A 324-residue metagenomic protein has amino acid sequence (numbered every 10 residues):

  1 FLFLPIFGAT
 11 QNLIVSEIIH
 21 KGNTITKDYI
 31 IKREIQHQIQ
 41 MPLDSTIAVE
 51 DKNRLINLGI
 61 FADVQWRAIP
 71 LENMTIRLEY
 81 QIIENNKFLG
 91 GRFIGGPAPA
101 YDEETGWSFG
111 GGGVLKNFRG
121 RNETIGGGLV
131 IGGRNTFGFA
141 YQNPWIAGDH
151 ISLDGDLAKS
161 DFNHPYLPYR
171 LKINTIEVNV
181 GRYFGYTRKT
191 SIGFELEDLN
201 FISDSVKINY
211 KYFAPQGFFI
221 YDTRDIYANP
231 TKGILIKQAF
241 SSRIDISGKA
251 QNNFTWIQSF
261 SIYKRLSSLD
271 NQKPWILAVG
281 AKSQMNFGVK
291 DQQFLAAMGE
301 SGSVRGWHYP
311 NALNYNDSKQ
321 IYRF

Functional and structural regions predicted by a protein language model:
F1-T10: Hydrophobic h-region of N-terminal signal peptides that target proteins for export in Gram-negative bacteria
A9-P99, G112, G126-W145, F254-F260 (+2 more regions): Periplasmic polypeptide-binding modules associated with outer-membrane biogenesis and secretion
K27-Y29, F201, K290: Short acidic/His/Gly/Ser-rich catalytic and metal-binding motifs that mark active-site loops of diverse hydrolases
S45, N209, A250-Q251: Generic detection of long, well-ordered alpha-helical segments
R54-G59, F137, P165, S242-R243 (+1 more regions): Short amphipathic alpha-helical patches
T75, I83-P230, I234-K237, M298-R305 (+1 more regions): Gram-negative/organellar outer-membrane beta-barrel architecture
Q216-I220, R224-F324: C-terminal outer-membrane beta-barrel translocator/porin domains of Gram-negative envelope proteins and their
